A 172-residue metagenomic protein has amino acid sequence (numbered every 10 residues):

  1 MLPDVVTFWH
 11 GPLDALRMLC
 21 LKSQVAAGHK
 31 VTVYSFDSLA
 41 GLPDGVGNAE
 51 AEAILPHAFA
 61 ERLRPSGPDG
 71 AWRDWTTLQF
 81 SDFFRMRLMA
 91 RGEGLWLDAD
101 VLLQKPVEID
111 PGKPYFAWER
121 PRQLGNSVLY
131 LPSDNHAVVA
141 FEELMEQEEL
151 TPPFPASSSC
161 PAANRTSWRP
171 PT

Functional and structural regions predicted by a protein language model:
M1-H57, S133, S167-W168: N-terminal anchoring/stem segment of glycosyltransferases
H10-R17, D74-D82, P152-S158: Aromatic-acidic/polar surface patches that form glycan- and anion
M18-K22, R85-M86, Q104, P161-R165: Short amphipathic alpha-helical segments and helix-helix/interface helices
L39-F83: Active-site-proximal specificity loops/subdomain of glycosyltransferases
T77-L124, V128-S133: GT-A fold catalytic core of metal-dependent nucleotide-sugar glycosyltransferases, centered on the diacidic
D134-A140: Short helix-loop capping/hinge motifs at secondary-structure junctions, enriched in acidic/polar residues
E142-T172: Catalytic core and acceptor-binding pocket of nucleotide-sugar-dependent glycosyltransferases
